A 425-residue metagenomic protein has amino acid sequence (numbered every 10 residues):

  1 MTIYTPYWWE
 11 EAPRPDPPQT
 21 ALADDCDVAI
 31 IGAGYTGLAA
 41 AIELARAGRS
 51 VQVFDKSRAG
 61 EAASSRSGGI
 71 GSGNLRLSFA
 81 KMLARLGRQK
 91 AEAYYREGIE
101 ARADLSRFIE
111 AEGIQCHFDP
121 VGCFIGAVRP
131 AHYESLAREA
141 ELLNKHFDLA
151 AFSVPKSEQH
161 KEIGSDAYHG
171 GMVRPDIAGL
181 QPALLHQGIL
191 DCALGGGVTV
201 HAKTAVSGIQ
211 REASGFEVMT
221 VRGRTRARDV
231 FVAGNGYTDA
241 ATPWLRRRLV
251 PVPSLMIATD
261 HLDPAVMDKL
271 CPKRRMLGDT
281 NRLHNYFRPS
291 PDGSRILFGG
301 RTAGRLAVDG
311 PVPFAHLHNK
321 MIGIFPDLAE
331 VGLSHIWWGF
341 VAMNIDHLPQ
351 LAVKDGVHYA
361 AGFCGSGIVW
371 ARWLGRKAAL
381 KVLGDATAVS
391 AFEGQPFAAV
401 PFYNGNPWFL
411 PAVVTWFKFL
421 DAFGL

Functional and structural regions predicted by a protein language model:
M1-V28: Extreme N-terminal leader/targeting segments of oxidoreductases
T2-E10, L77-L83, R107-G188: Flavin (FAD/FMN) cofactor-binding and adjacent substrate-gating region of FAD-dependent oxidoreductase domains
V28-V53: N-terminal Rossmann-like FAD-binding beta1-loop-alpha1 element of flavoenzymes
R46-R66: Glycine-rich FAD pyrophosphate-binding loop
R66-E97: Glycine-rich active-site loop/strand segments that organize a redox cofactor
A103, A111-D119, V206-G208, R224-P264 (+1 more regions): Active-site substrate-recognition segment that forms the wall of the catalytic cavity or substrate channel
L142, D166-R228: Helical element adjacent to the flavin cofactor pocket in flavoenzyme catalytic cores
G304-G310, F314-A422: C-terminal catalytic lobe of FAD-dependent flavoproteins
